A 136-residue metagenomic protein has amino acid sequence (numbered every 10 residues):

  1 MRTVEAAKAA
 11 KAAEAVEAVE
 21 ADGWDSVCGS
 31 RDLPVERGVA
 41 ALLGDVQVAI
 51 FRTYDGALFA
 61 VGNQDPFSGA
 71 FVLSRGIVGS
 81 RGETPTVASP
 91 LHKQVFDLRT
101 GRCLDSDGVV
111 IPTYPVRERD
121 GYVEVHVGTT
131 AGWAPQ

Functional and structural regions predicted by a protein language model:
M1-T84, D97-L98, V110-Q136: N-terminal pre-ligand scaffold of iron-sulfur
D65, S89-H92: Short cysteine clusters
L104-D107: Axial heme c-ligation environment in periplasmic c-type cytochrome domains
